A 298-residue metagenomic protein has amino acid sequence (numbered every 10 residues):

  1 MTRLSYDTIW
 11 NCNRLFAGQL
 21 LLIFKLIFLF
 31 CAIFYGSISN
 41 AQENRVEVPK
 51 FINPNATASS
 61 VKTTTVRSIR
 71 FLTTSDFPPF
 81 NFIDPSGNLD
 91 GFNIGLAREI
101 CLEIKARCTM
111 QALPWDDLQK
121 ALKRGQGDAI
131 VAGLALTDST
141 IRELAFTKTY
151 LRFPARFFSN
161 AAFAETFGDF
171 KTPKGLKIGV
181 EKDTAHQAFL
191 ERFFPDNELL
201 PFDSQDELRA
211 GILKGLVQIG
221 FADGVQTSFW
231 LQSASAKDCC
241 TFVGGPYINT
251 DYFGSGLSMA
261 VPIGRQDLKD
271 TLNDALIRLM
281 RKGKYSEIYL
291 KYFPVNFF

Functional and structural regions predicted by a protein language model:
M1-L20: N-terminal secretory signal peptides that target proteins for export/translocation
L21-F28: Sec-dependent signal peptide hydrophobic core
Q42-F298: Proline/Glycine/Serine-rich low-complexity intrinsically disordered segments that serve as flexible stalks/linkers
